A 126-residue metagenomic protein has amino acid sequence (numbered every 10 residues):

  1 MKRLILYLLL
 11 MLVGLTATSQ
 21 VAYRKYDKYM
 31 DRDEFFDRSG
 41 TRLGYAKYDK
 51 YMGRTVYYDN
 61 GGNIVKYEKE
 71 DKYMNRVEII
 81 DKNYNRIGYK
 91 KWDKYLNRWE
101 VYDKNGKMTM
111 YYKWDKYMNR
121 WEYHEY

Functional and structural regions predicted by a protein language model:
K2-L8: Sec-dependent signal peptide recognition, specifically the positively charged N-region followed immediately by
I5, V13, D33-E34: Short non-domain terminal segments
L10-T18: Hydrophobic h-region of N-terminal signal peptides that target proteins for export in Gram-negative bacteria
Q20-Y126: Intrinsically disordered, low-complexity proline/glycine-rich segments
